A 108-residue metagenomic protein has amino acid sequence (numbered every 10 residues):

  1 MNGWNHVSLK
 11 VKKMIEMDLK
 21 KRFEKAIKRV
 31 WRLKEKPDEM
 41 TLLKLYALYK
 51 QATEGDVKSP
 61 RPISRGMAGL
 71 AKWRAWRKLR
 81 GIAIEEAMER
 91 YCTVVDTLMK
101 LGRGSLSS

Functional and structural regions predicted by a protein language model:
G3-S108: N-terminal alpha-helical modules
